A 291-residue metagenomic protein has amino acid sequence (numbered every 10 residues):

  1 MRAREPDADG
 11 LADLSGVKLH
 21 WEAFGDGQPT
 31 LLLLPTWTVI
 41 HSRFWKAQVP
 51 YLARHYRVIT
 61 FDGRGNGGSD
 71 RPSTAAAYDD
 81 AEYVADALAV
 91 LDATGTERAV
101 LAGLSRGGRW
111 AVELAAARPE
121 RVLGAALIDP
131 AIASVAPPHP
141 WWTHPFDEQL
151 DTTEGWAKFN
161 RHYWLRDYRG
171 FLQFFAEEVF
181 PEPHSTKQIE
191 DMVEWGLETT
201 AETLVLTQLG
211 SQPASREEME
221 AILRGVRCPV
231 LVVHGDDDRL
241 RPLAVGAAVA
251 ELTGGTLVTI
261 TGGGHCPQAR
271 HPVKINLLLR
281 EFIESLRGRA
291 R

Functional and structural regions predicted by a protein language model:
M1-P35, R54-Y56, T96-E97, R280 (+1 more regions): Alpha/beta-hydrolase fold catalytic core
V17-A76: Conserved HGGG/HGGXW glycine-rich cap/lid loop of the alpha/beta-hydrolase fold
K46, T60-R106, W110, L277: Active-site loop/oxyanion-hole signature of alpha/beta-hydrolase fold enzymes
A116, L123-H162: Flexible "cap/lid" loop of the alpha/beta hydrolase fold
P137, K158-E217, A221-I222: Conserved alpha/beta-hydrolase catalytic His-Asp/Glu region
V226, V232-H234: Short beta-strand/loop motif that positions the catalytic acidic residue of the alpha/beta-hydrolase fold
R239-V245: Conserved alpha/beta-hydrolase "acid-adjacent" motif
G254-R291: Catalytic active-site module of serine/aspartate enzymes centered on a nucleophile-bearing elbow/loop
